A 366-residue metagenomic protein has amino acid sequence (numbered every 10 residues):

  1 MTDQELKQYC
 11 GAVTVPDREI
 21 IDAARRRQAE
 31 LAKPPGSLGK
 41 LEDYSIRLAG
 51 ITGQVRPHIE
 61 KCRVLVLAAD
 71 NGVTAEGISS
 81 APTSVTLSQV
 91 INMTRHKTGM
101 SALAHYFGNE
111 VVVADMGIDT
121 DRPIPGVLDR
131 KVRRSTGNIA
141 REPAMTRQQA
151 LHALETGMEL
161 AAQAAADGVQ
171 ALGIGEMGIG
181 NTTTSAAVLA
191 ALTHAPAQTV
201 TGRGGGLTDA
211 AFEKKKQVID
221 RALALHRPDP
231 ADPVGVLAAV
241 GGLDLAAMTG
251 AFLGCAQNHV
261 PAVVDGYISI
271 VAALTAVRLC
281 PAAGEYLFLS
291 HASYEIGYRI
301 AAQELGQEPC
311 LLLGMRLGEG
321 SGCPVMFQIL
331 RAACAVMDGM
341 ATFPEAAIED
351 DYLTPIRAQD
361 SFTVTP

Functional and structural regions predicted by a protein language model:
M1-P366: N-terminal loops that bind phosphate or other acidic moieties and the adjacent beta-alpha structural core
